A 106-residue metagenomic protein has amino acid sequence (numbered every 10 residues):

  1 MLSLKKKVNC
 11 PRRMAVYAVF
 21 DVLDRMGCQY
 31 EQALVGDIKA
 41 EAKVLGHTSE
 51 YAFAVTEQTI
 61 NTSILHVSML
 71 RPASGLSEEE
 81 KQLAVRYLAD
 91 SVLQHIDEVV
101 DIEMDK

Functional and structural regions predicted by a protein language model:
M1-K106: Ser/Thr-rich, low-complexity intrinsically disordered terminal regions
